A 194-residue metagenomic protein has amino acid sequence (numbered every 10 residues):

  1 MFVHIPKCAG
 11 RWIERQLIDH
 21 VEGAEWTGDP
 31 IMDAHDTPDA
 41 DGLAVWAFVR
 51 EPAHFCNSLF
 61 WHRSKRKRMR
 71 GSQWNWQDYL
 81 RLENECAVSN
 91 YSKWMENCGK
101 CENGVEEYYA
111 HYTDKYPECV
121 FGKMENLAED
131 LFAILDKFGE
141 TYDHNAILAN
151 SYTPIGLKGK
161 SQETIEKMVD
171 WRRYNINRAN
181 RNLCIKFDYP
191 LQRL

Functional and structural regions predicted by a protein language model:
M1-L194: Membrane-interface amphipathic segments in extracytoplasmic regions
